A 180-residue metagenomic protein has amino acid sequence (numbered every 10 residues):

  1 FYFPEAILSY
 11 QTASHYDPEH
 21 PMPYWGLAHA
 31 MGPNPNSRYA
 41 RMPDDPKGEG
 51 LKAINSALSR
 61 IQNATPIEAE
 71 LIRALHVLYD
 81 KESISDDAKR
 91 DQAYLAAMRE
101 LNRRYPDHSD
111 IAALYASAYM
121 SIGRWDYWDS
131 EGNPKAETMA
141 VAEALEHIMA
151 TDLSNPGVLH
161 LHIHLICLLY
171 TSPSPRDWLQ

Functional and structural regions predicted by a protein language model:
S14, L58-T65, R99-R103, M149-A150: A conserved position within tetratricopeptide repeats
P21-N34, A64-E82, H108-W128, L153-H164: Amphipathic alpha-helical repeat scaffolds of TPR domains
W25, H29-L58: Active-site-surrounding "flap" and adjacent substrate/cofactor-binding loops of secreted or lumenal enzymes, prototyped
N36-P46, D80-R90, R124-E137, C167-L169: Short coil/turn connectors between adjacent alpha-helices in alpha-solenoid helical repeat scaffolds
Y170-P175: Conserved small/polar residues in nucleotide/adenosyl-binding loops
